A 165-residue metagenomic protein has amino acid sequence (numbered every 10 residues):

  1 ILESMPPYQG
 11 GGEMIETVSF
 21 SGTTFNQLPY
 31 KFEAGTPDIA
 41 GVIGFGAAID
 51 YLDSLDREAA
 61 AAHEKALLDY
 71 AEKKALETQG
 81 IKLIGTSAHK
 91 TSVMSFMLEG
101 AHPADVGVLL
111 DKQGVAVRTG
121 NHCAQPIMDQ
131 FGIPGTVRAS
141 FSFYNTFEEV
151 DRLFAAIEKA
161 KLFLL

Functional and structural regions predicted by a protein language model:
I1-L165: Pyridoxal 5′-phosphate
